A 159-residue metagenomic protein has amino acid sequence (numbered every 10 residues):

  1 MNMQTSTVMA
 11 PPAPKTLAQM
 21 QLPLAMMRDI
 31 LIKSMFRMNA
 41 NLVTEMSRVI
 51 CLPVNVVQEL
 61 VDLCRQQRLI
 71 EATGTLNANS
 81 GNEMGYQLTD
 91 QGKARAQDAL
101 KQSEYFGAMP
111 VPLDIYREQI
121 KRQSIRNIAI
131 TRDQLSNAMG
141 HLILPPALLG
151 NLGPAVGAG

Functional and structural regions predicted by a protein language model:
T5-I30: Short alpha-helical segments that sit at the start of domains
I30-M38: Short amphipathic alpha-helical elements of helix-turn-helix/winged-helix folds
R37, R65-Q66, G157: The C-terminal cap of the DNA-recognition helix in HTH/winged-HTH DNA-binding domains, marking the helix-to-coil
R37-V49: Short acidic, hydrophobic short linear motifs in intrinsically disordered regions
L63-I128: Interdomain "pre-motor" coupling segment immediately N-terminal to P-loop NTPase/helicase cores
K121-L149: Dynamic helix-loop-helix/coil hinge segments at AAA+ ATPase domain boundaries and subdomain interfaces
A147, A158-G159: Pre-Walker A (Motif I) flank of P-loop NTPase domains
